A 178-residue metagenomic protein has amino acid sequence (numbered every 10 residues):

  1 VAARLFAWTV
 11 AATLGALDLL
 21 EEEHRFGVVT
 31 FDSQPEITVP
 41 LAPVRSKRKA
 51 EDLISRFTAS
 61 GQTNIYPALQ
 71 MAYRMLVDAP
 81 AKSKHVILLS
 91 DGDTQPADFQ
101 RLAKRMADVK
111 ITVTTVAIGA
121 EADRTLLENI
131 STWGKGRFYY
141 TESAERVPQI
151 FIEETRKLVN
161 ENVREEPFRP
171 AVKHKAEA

Functional and structural regions predicted by a protein language model:
V1-R164: Exposed acidic/Ser/Thr-rich ligand/metal-binding surfaces
R169-A178: Catalytic beta-strand/loop cores that center a nucleophilic Ser/Cys/Thr and support acyl-enzyme chemistry
